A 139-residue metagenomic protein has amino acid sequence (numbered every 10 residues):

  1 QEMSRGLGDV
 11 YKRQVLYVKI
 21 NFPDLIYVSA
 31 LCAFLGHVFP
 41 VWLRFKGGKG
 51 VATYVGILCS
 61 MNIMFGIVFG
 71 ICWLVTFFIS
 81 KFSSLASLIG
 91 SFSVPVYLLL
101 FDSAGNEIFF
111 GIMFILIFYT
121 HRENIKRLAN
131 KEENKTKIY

Functional and structural regions predicted by a protein language model:
Q1-Y11: Single conserved hydrophobic/aromatic residue that forms the stacking wall/gate of nucleotide- or nucleobase-binding
K12-A52: Helix-adjacent hinge/juxtasegments
L16-F22, G36, V51-S80, F92-D102: Interfacial segments of multi-pass membrane proteins
G36-K46, W73-S80, R122-R127: C-terminal ends of transmembrane helices
W42-V55, F82-G90: Short, non-helical or kinked segments that cap or interrupt transmembrane helices
I67, S83-G90, F101-M113: Loop-to-transmembrane alpha-helix initiation sites
F114-H121: Alpha-helical transmembrane segments
R122-Y139: Cytosolic, membrane-interface loops and tails of multi-pass inner-membrane proteins
